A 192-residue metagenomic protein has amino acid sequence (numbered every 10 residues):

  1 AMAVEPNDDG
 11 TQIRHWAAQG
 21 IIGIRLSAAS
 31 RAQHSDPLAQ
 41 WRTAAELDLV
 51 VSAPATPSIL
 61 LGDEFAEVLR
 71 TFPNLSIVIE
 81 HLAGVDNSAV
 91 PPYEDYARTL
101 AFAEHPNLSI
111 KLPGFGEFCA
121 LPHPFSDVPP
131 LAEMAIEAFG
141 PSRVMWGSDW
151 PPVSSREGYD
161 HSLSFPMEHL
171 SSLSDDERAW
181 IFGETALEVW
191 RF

Functional and structural regions predicted by a protein language model:
A1-P6, I22-R25: Short, well-structured secondary-structure segments
A1-V4, K111-G114, M145-G147, F182: Short beta-strand segments
V4-D8, A29-S30, W150-V153: Short glycine-enriched loops at secondary-structure junctions
E5-W16, D36-P37, E94-D95: Short, acidic/polar
W16-R31: Glycine-rich phosphate-binding "P-loop"
I24, A44, H81, I110 (+3 more regions): Divalent metal-coordination and catalytic microenvironments
R31-M145: Catalytic pocket-lining loop regions of alpha/beta-barrel enzymes, especially the amidohydrolase/enolase/GH5 lineages
M134, A138-M145, S154-F192: Mid-to-C-terminal alpha-helical segments outside catalytic/metal-binding sites
